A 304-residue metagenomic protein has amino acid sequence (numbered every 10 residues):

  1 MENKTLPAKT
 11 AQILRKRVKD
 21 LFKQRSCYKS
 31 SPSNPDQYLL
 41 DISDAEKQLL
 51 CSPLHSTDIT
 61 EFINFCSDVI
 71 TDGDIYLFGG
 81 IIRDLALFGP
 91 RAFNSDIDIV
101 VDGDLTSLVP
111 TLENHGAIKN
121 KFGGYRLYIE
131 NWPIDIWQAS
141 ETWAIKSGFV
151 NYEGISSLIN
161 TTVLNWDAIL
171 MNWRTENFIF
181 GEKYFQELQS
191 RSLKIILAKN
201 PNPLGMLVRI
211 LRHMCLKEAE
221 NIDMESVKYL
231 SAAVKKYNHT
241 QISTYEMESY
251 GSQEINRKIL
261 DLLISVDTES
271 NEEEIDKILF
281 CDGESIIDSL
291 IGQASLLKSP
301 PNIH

Functional and structural regions predicted by a protein language model:
M1-H304: Catalytic cores of the polymerase beta-like nucleotidyltransferase superfamily and closely associated nucleotide
